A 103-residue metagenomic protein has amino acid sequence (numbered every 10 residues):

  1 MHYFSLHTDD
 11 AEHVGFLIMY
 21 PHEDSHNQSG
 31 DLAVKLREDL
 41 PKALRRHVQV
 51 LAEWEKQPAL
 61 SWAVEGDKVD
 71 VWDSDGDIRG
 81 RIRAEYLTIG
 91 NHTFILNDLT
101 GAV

Functional and structural regions predicted by a protein language model:
M1-Y3, D77: Intrinsic-disorder/low-complexity, polar/charged segments enriched in Ser/Thr/Lys/Arg/Asp/Glu/Gln
Y3-S25, D70-V71: Short, solvent-exposed loop/hinge segments that bridge or flank secondary-structure elements
T8-D9, D73, I89, N97: Acidic surface patches and DE-rich sequence motifs
G15, R79-G80, T93-F94: Short, isolated positions in well-ordered beta-strands
Y20-D24, Q28-L40, T88-V103: Edge beta-strand at a domain terminus
H26-A33, R37-Y86: Acidic, low-complexity, intrinsically disordered interaction modules
